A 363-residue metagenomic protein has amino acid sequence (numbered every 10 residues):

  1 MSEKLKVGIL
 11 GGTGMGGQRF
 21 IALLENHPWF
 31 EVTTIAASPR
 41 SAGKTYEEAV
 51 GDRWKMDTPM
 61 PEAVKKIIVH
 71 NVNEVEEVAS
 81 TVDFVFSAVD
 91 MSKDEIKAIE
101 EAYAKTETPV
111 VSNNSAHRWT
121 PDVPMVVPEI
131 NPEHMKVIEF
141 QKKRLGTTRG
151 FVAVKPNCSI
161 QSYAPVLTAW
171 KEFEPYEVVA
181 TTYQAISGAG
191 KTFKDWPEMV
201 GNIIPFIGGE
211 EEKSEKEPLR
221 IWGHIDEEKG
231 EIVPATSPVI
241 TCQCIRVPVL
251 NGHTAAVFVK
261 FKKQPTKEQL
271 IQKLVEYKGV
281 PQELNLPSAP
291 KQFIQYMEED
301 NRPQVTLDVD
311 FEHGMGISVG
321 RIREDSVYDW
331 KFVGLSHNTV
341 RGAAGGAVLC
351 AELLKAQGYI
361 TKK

Functional and structural regions predicted by a protein language model:
S2-F206, V239, S318, I322-S326 (+1 more regions): N-terminal Rossmann-like NAD(P) cofactor-binding subdomain of oxidoreductases, focused on the glycine-rich
S187-K363: Charged docking surfaces used in two-component/phosphorelay signaling
